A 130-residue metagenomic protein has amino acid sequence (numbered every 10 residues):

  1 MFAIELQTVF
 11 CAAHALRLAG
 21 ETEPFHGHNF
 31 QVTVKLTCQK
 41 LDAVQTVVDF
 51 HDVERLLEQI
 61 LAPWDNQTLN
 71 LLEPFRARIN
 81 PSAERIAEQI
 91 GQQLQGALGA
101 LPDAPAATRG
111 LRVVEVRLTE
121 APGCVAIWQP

Functional and structural regions predicted by a protein language model:
M1-P130: Charge-rich, low-complexity N-terminal segments
